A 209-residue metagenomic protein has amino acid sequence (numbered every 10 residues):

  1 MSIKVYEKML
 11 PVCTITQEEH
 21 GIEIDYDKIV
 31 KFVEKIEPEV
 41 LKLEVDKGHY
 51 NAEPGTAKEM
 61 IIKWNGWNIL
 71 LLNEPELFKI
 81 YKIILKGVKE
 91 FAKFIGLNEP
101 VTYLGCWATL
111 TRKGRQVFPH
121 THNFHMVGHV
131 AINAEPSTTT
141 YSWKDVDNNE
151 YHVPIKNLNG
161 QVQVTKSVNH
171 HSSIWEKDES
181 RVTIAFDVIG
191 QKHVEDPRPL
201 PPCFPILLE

Functional and structural regions predicted by a protein language model:
M1-I95: Non-heme Fe(II)/2-oxoglutarate
M1-P11, Y141-W143, P202-E209: Fe(II)/2-oxoglutarate
E7, Q17, W64, L71 (+5 more regions): Surface-exposed beta-strand edges and flanking loops
L10, L41-L43, L70-L72, L77 (+8 more regions): Generic detector of leucine side chains in alpha-helical contexts
F32, F78, F91-F94, F118 (+3 more regions): Phenylalanine-focused residue identity feature
L97-N169, S173-I174, S180-I184, I189-R198: Catalytic core of non-heme Fe(II) oxygenases with the double-stranded beta-helix
